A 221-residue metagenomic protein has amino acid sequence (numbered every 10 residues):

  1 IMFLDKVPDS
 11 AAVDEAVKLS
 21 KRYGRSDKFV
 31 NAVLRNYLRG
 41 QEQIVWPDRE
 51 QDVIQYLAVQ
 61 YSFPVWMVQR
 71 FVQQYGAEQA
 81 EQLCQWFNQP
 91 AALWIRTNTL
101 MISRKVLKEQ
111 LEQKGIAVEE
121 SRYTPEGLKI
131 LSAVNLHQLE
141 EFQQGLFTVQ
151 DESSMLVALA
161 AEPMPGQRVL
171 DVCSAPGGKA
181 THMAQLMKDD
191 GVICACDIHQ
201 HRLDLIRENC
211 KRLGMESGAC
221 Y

Functional and structural regions predicted by a protein language model:
I1-Y221: S-adenosylmethionine
